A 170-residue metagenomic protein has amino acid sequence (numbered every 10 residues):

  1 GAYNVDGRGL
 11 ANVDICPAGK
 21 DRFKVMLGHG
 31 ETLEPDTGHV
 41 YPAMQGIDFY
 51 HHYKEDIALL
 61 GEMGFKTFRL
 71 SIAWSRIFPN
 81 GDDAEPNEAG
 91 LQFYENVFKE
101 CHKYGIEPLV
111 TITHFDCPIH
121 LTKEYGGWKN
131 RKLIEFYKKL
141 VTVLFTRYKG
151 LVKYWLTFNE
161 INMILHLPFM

Functional and structural regions predicted by a protein language model:
G1-T37, N80-D82, L91-M170: Active-site region of glycoside hydrolase catalytic domains
G38-P42: Short, basic, glycine/proline-bearing loop/turn elements
A43, P79-N80: Surface-exposed loop and membrane-interface regions of Gram-negative outer-membrane beta-barrel proteins
G46-L60, K132-L144: Short, acidic/polar
I47, E85-E88: Residue-level marker of alpha-helix boundaries and capping positions
H52-A73, E107: Catalytic domains of carbohydrate-active enzymes, especially glycoside hydrolases
T67-W74, F78-P79, N87-N96: General structural concept
